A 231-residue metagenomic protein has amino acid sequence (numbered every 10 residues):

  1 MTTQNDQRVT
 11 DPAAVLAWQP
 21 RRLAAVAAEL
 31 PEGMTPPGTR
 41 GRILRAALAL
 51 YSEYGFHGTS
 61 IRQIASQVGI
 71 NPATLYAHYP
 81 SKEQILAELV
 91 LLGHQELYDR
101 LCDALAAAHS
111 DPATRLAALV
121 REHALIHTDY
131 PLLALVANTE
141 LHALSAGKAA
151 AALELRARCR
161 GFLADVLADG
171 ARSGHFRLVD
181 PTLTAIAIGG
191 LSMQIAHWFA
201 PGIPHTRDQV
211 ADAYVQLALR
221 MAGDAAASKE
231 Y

Functional and structural regions predicted by a protein language model:
M1-G38, S228-Y231: N-terminal intrinsically disordered/low-complexity leader segments
T39-A47, I64, L89-L97, L101 (+1 more regions): Generic hydrophobic, amphipathic alpha-helix propensity
T39-R42, L50-Q84, E88: Helix-turn-helix
I43-Y51, H123, A218: Short hydrophobic clusters on alpha-helical segments that form packing/core surfaces in small helical domains
K82, L89, G93, L97 (+7 more regions): Hydrophobic/aromatic residues within well-ordered alpha-helical segments
E88, C102-L132, T184-I188, S228: Hydrophobic alpha-helical connector segments
L92-C102, D129, G147-R172, T182-I186: Amphipathic alpha-helical packing segments from all-alpha helical-bundle domains
A134-N138, A149, A171-L217, A225-Y231: Hydrophobic/aromatic-rich alpha-helical bundle segments in the mid-to-C-terminal region
